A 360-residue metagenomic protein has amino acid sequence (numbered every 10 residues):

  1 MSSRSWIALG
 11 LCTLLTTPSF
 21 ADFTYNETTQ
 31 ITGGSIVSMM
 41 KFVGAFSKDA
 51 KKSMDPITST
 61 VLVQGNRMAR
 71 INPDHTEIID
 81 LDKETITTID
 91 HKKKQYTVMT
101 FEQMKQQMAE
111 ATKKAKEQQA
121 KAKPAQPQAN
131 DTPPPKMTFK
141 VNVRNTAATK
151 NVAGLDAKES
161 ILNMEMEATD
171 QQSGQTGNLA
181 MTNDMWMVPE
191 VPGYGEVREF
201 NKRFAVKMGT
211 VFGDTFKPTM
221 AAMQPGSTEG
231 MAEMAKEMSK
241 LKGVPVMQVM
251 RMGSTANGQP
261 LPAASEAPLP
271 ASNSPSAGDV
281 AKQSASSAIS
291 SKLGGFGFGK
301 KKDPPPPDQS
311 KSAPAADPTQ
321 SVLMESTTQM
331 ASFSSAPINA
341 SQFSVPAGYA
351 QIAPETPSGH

Functional and structural regions predicted by a protein language model:
M1-I7: Bacterial N-terminal signal peptides that target proteins for export
F20-H360: Extended soluble regions of mature proteins
